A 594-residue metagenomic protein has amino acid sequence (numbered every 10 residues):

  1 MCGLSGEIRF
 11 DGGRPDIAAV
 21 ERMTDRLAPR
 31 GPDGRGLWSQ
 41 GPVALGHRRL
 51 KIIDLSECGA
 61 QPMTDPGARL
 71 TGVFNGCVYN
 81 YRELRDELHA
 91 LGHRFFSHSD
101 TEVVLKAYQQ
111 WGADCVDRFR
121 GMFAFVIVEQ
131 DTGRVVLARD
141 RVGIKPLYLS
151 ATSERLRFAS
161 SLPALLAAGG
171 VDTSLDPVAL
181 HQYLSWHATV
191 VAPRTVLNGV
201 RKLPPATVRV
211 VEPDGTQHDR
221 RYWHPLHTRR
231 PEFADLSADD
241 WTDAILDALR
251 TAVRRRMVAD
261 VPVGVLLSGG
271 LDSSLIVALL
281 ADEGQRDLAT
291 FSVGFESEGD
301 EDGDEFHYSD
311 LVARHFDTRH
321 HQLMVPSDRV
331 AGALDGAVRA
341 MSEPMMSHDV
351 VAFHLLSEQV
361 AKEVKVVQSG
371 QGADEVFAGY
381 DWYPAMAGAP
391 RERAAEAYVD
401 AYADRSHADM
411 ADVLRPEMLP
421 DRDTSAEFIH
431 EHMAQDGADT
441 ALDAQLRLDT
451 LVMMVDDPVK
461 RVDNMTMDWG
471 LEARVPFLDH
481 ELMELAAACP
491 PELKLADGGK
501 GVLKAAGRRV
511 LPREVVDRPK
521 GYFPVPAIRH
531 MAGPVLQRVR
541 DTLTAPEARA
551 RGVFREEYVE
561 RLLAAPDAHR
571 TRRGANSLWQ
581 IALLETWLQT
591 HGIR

Functional and structural regions predicted by a protein language model:
M1-L4, D114, L166-A167, D172 (+5 more regions): Adenosyl-5′-phosphate
M1-M341, F353, R508-R509, E514 (+5 more regions): Cysteine-centered catalytic environments shared across enzyme families
P42, I53-S56, T71-G72, R120-I127 (+4 more regions): Conserved adenosine/adenylate-binding substructure
G92-F95, E343, P566-T571: A short glycine/serine-rich beta->alpha loop
E102, V178, D247, H307 (+8 more regions): A structural signal for well-ordered alpha-helical segments within the folded catalytic domains of diverse enzymes
A373-A378, Y383, Y522, P526: Active-site donor/metal-binding and catalytic loop motifs of nucleotide-sugar-dependent glycosylation enzymes
F377-Y402: A mobile, often basic/glycine-rich helix-loop segment that functions as the active-site lid/recognition loop
